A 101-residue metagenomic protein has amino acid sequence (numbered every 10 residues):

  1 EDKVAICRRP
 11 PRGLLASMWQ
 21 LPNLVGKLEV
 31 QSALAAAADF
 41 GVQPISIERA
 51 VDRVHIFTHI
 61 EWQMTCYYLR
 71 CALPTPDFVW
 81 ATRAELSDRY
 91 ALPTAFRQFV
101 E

Functional and structural regions predicted by a protein language model:
E1-E101: Intrinsically disordered, low-complexity, charged terminal extensions of DNA damage-control enzymes
